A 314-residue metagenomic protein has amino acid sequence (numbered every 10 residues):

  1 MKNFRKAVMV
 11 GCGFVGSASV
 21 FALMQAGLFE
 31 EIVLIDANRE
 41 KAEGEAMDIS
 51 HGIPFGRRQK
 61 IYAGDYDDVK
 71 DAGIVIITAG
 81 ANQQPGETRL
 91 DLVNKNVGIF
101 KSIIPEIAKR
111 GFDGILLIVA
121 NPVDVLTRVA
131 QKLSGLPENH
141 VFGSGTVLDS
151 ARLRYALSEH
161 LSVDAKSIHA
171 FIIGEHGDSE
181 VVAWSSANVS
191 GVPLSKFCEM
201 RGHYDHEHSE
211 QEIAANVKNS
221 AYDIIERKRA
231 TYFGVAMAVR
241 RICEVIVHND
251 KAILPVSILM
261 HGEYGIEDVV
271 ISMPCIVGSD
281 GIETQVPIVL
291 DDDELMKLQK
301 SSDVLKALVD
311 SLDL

Functional and structural regions predicted by a protein language model:
K2-A7: Extreme N-terminal starter segment of soluble prokaryotic enzymes
C12-G13: Glycine-rich Rossmann-fold phosphate-binding loop(s) that bind the pyrophosphate of adenine dinucleotide cofactors
G16-S17: N-terminal Rossmann-fold NAD(P) dinucleotide-binding loop
Q25-E31, G135-P137: Conserved S-adenosyl-L-methionine
E31, I35-G73, E87, K306-L314: Conserved N-terminal Rossmann-fold NAD(P) cofactor-binding segment
P54-I115: Rossmann-like NAD(P)-binding element
T88-R154: Rossmann-like NAD(P)(H) cofactor-binding subdomain of soluble oxidoreductases
S134-H140, D149-L314: C-terminal substrate-binding/catalytic lobe of Rossmann-fold NAD(P)-dependent dehydrogenases
